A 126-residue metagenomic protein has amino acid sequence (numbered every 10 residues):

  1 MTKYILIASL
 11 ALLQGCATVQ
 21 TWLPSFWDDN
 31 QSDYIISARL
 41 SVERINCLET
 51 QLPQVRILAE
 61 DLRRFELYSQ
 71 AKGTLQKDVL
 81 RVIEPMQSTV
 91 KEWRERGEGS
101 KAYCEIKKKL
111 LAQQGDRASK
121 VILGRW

Functional and structural regions predicted by a protein language model:
M1-I7: Sec-dependent signal peptide recognition, specifically the positively charged N-region followed immediately by
L12-G15: C-terminal motif of bacterial Sec signal peptides marking the signal peptidase cleavage site
A17-Q20: Bacterial signal peptide processing site
P24-I35: Alpha-helical transmembrane signal-anchor/signal-peptide segments
D33, P53-R56, T74-K77, R81 (+2 more regions): Alpha-helix boundary/N-cap detector
Y34-L67: Post-signal-peptide N-terminal segment of Sec-exported extracytoplasmic proteins
D61-E105: Long, amphipathic, charge-rich alpha-helical segments that form helical bundles/coiled-coils
K109-W126: Short, low-complexity, Pro/Ser/Thr/Gly-rich segments in the mature regions of secreted, periplasmic
